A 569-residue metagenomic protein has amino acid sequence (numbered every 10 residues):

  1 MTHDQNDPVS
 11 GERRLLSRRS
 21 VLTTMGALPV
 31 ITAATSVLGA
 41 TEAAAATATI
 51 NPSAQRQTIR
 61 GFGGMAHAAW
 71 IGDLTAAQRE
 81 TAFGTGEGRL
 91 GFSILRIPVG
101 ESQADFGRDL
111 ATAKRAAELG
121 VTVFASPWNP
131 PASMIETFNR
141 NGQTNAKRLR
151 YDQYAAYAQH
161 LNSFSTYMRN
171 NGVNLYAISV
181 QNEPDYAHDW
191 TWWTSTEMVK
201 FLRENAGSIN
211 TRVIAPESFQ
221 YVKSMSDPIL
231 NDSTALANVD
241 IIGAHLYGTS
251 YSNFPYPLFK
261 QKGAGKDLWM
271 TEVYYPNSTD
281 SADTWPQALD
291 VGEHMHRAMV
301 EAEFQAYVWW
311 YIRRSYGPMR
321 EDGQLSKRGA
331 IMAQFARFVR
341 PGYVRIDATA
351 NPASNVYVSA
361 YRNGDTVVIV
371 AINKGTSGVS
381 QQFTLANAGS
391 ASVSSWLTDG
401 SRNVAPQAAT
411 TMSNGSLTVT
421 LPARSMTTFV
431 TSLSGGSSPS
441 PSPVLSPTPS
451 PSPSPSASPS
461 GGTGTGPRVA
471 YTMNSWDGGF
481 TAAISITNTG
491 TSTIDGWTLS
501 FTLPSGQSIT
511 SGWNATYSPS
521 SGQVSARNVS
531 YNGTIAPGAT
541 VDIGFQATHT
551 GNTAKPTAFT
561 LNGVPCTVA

Functional and structural regions predicted by a protein language model:
M1-L16, A27-S36: N-terminal secretory signal peptides
L16-L22: N-terminal export leaders
S53, E87-P228: Substrate-binding cleft and catalytic face of glycoside hydrolase catalytic domains, especially the flexible beta-alpha
I241-R313, Q334: Catalytic-core region of carbohydrate-active enzymes that cleave or remodel glycosidic bonds
P286-V367: Aromatic- and carboxylate-lined catalytic core of secreted/periplasmic carbohydrate-active enzymes
N351-A391, R424, D477, S485-N488 (+1 more regions): Carbohydrate-binding surface patches
K374-S437, N532-I535: C-terminal beta-sandwich/jelly-roll accessory domains of carbohydrate-active enzymes
T398-D399, A405-P406, M412, V430-P439 (+1 more regions): Extracellular low-complexity, O-glycosylation-prone Ser/Thr/Pro/Gly-rich "stalks" and linkers flanking catalytic
